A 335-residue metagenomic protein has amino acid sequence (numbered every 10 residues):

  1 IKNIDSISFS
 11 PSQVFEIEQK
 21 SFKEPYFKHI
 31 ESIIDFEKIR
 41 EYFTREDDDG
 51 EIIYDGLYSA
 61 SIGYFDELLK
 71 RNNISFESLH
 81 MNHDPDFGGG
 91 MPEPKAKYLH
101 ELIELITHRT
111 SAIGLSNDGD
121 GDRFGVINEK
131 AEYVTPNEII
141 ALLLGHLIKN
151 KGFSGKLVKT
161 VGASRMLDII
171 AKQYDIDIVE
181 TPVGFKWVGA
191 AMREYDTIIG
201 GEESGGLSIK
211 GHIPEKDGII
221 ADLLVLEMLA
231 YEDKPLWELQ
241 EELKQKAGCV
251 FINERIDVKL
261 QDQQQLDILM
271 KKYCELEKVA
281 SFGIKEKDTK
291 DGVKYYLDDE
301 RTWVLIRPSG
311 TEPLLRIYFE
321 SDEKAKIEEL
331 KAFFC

Functional and structural regions predicted by a protein language model:
I1-R109: Gly/Ser/Thr-enriched, mixed-charge loops and adjacent short helices that form phosphate/oxyanion-binding elements
I30, D55, L99-I103, L115 (+6 more regions): Buried hydrophobic positions in well-ordered alpha/beta secondary-structure cores of metabolic enzymes
Y42-R45, L105-I106, S116, A190 (+1 more regions): Replace "in large, NTP-powered and nucleic-acid-processing enzymes" with "in large, NTP-powered factors and other
L57-I62, G121-D122, A163-R165, E323: Gly/Ser/Thr-rich loops at beta-strand to alpha-helix junctions that form or flank small-molecule/cofactor-binding
G63-L68, G88-P92, F124-E129, L167-Q173 (+2 more regions): Short acidic, glycine/serine/threonine-rich loops at helix termini
N73-L79, Y133-E138, D175-V183: Short hydrophobic/aromatic-enriched beta-strand-loop microsegments
E104-D175: Replace "Mg2+/Mn2+-dependent" with "divalent metal-dependent
S111-I113, F153-C335: Phosphate-binding and adjacent anionic-ligand microenvironments
